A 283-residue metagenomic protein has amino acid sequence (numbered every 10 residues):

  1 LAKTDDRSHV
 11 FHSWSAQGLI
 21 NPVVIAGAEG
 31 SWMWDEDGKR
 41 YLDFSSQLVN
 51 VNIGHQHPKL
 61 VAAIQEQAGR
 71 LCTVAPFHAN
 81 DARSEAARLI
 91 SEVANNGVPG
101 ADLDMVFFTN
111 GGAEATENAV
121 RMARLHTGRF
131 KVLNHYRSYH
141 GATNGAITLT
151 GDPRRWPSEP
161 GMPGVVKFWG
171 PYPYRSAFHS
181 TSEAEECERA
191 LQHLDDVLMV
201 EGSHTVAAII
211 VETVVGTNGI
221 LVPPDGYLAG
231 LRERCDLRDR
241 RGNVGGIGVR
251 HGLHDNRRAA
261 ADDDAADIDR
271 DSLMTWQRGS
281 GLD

Functional and structural regions predicted by a protein language model:
L1-S31, Q47, R70, L89 (+1 more regions): Active-site-adjacent loop/helix segments that line or gate small-molecule/cofactor pockets in enzymes
D35-E36: Short, acidic, Ser/Thr-enriched surface-loop or helix-capping motifs
K39-R40, I220: Residue-level signal for well-ordered, solvent-exposed loop/turn and beta-edge residues enriched in charged/polar side
R40-L133: Glycine-rich loop-to-alpha-helix module at the N-terminal edge of alpha/beta enzyme cores
A123-G128, T148-P157, G226-G230: A glycine- and small-aliphatic-rich helix-loop capping segment at beta-alpha/alpha-beta transitions that lines
S138-V214, V222: PLP-dependent aminotransferase-class I/II
L191, S203, L221-G242, G246: Catalytic PLP-binding core of fold-type I/II PLP enzymes
G246-G252, N256-A261, A265-T275, S280: Short linear motifs in low-complexity or flexible loops
